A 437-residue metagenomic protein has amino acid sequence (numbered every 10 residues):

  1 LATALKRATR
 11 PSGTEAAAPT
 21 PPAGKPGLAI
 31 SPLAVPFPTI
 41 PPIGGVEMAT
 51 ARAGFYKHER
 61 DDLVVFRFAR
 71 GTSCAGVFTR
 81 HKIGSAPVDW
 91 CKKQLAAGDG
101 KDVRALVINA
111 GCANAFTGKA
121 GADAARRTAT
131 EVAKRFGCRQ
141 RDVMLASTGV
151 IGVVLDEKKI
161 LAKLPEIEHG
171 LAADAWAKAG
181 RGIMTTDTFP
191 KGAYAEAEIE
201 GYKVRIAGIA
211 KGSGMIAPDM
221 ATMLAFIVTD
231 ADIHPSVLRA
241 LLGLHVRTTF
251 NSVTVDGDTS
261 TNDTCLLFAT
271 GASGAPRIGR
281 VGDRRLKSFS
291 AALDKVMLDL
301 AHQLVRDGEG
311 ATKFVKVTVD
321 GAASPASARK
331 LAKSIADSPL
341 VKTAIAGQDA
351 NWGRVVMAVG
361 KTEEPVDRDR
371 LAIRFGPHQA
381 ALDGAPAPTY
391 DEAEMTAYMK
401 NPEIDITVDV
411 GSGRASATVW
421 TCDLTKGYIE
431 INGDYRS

Functional and structural regions predicted by a protein language model:
A2-N109, A113-R127, A133-S437: A structural signal for small-residue-enriched, beta-sheet-centric alpha/beta enzyme cores and oligomeric scaffold folds
